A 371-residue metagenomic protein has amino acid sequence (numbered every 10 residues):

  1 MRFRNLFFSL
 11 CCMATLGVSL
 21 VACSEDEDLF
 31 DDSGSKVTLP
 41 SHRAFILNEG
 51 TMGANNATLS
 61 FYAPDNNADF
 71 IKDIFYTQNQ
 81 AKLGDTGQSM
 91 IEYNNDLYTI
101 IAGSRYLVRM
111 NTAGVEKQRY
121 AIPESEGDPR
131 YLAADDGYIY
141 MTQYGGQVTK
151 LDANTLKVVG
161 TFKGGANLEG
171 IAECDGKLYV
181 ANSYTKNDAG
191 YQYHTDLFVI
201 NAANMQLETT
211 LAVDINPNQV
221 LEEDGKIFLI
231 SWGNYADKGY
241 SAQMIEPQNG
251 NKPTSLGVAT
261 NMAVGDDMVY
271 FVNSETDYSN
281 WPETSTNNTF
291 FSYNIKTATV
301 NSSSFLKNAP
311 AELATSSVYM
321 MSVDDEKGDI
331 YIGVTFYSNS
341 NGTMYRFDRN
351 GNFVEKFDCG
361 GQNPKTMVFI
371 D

Functional and structural regions predicted by a protein language model:
M1-L6, M13-F45: Bacterial Sec-dependent N-terminal signal peptides
D32-G34, K82-S89, E126-D136, A166-D175 (+5 more regions): Repeated scaffold domains used in trafficking and secretory/extracellular systems, primarily beta-propellers
P40-A44, N94-D96, D136-G137, D175-G176 (+3 more regions): Short coil/turn segments that connect the beta-strands within blades of beta-propeller domains
I46, T99, M141, V180-A181 (+3 more regions): Residue position within the beta-strands of beta-propeller blades
T51-N55, I100-G103, T142-Y144, K186-T195 (+3 more regions): Short, solvent-exposed loop/turn segments at conserved positions within beta-propeller repeat blades
A68-K82, G114-P123, K157-F162, Q206-L211 (+3 more regions): A short beta-strand motif characteristic of beta-propeller blades
T161, L168-D277: Acidic, serine/threonine- and glycine-rich low-complexity intrinsically disordered segments that serve as flexible
G250-S340: Intrinsically disordered, low-complexity segments enriched in Gly and acidic/Ser/Thr residues that form flexible
